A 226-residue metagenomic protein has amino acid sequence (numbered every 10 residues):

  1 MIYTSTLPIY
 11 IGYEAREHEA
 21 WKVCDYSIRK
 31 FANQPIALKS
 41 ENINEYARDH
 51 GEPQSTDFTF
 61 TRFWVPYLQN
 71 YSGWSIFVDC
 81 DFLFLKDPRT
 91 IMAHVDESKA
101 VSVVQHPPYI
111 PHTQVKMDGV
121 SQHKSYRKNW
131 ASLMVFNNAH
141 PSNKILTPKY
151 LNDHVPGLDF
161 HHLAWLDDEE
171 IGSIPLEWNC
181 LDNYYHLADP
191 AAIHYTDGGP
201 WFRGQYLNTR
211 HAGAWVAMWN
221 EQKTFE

Functional and structural regions predicted by a protein language model:
I2-L7, Y13-R16, A37-S40, L133-E226: A glycosyltransferase accessory/donor-loop signature
E17-H18, F84: Alpha-helix N-cap/loop-to-helix initiation residues
W21-D25: Short, highly selective alpha-helical patches that border small-molecule cofactor pockets in redox/cofactor-processing
S27-Q34: Short, acidic, metal-binding catalytic loop of nucleotide-sugar glycosyltransferases
I28, P66, D81, M134 (+1 more regions): A residue-level signal for conserved active-site and pocket-lining positions in enzyme catalytic cores
P35-Y71: Active-site-proximal specificity loops/subdomain of glycosyltransferases
T61-I110: GT-A fold catalytic core of metal-dependent nucleotide-sugar glycosyltransferases, centered on the diacidic
H94-L158: Conserved catalytic core of nucleotide-sugar-dependent glycosyltransferases
